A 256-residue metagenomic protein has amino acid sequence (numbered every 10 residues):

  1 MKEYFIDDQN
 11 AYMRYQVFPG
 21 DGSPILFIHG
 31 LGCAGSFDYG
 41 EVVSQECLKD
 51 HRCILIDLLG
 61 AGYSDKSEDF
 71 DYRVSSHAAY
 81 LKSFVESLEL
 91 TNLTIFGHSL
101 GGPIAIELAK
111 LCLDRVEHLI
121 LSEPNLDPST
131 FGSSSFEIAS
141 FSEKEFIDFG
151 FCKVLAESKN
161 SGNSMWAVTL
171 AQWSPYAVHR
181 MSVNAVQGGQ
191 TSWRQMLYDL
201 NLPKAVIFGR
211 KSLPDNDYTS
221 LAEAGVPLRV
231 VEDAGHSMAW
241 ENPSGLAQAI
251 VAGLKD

Functional and structural regions predicted by a protein language model:
Q9-Y63: Conserved HGGG/HGGXW glycine-rich cap/lid loop of the alpha/beta-hydrolase fold
F27-L31, S99, G209: Glycine-rich His-Gly loop
F37-Y39, S64-F70, F131-S133: Conserved catalytic-core motifs of eukaryotic protein kinase domains, centered on the activation segment
I54-F96, Q248: Active-site loop/oxyanion-hole signature of alpha/beta-hydrolase fold enzymes
G97, G101, A105: Gly/Ala-rich beta-loop-alpha elbow adjacent to hydrolase catalytic centers
I106-L111, V116-I147: Flexible "cap/lid" loop of the alpha/beta hydrolase fold
Y176-V230: Conserved serine/cysteine hydrolase catalytic core
A234-A247: Catalytic histidine-centered segment of alpha/beta-hydrolase-like enzymes
